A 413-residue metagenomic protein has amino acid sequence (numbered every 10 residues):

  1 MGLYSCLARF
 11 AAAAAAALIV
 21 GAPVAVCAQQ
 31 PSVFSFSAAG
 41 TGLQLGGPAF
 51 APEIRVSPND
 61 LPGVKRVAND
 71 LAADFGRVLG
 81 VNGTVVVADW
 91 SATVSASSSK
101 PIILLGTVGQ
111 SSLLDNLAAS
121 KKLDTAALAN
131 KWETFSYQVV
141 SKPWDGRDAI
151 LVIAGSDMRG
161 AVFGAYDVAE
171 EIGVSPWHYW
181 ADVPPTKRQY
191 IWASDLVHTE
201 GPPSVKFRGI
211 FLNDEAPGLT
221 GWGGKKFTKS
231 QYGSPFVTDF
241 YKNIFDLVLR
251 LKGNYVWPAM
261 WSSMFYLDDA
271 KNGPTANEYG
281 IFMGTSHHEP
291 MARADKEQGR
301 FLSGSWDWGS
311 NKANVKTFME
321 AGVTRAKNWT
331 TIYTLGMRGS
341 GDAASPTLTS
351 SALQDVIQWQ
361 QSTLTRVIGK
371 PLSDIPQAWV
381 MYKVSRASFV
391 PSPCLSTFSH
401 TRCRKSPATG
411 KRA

Functional and structural regions predicted by a protein language model:
M1-A28: Fungal secretory targeting signals
V26-P202: Contiguous, structured surface segment used for ligand recognition
F50-I54, K100-I102, R208-I210, N254-V256 (+3 more regions): Hydrophobic beta-strand segments of well-ordered beta-sheets in folded domains
V56-D60, L104-Q110, A154-S156, N213-E215 (+5 more regions): Structural motif
G63-R66, D70, D74, G160-D167 (+6 more regions): Extracytoplasmic/secreted proteins, especially bacterial periplasmic and envelope-associated proteins
V85-V87, P185-I191, W261, L267-G273 (+2 more regions): Gly/Pro-rich turn-and-neighbor structural signature
A118-S120, K225-K229, S350: Short intrinsically disordered coil segments
T125-G309, K327, S373, P393-S399 (+2 more regions): Feature activates predominantly on carbohydrate-active enzymes
